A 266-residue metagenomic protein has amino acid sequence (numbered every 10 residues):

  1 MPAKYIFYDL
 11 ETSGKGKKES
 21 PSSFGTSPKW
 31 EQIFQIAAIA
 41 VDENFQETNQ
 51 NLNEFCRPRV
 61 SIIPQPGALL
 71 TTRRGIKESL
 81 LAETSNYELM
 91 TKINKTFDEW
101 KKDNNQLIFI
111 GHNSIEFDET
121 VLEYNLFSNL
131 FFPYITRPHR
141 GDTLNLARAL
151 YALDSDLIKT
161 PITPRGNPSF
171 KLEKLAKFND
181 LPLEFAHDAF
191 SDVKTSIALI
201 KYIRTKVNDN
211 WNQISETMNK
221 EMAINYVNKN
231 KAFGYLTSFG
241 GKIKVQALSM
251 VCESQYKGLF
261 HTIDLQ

Functional and structural regions predicted by a protein language model:
M1-F131, K174-N179: Conserved non-catalytic scaffold segment of RNase H-like nuclease domains
D9, I108-V121, N125, D156-E221: Acidic, Mg2+-coordinating catalytic module of metal-dependent nucleases/exonucleases that use a two-metal-ion mechanism
K17-E19, L150, I200: Short, function-defining helix-loop hinge/capping sites that tune catalysis or transport
W30, I110, F132-P138, F185-D188: Short, surface-exposed helix-loop/turn micro-motifs enriched in polar/charged residues
W30-Q32, T48, I135-R137, Y256-L259: A short, structural micro-pattern
E54-T72, I76-L80, G141-F190: Active-site-proximal helix-loop-helix substrate-binding element of RNase H-like nuclease domains
I115-F117, V121-E173, K177, K231-Y235 (+1 more regions): Internal, well-ordered alpha/beta segment that forms a basic, Gly-enriched binding/recognition surface
K201-Q266: Acidic two-metal-ion nuclease catalytic site recognized across multiple nuclease folds, prominently DnaQ/RNase D-T
